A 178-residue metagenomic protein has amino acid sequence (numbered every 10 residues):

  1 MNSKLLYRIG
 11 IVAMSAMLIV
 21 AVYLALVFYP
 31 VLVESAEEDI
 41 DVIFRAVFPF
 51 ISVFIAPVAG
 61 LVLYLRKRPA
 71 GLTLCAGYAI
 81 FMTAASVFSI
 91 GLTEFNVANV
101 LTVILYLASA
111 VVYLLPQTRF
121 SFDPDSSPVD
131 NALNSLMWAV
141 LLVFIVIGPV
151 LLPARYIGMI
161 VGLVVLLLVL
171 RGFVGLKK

Functional and structural regions predicted by a protein language model:
M1-K178: Topology signature of small-to-medium multi-pass alpha-helical membrane proteins
